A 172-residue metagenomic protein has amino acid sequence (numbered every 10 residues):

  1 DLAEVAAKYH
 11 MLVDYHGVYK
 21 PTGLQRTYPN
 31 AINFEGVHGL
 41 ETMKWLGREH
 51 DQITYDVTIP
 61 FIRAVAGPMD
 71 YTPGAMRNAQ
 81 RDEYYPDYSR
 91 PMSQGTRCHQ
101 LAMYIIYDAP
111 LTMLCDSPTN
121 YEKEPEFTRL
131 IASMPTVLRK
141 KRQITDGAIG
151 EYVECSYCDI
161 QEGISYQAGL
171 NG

Functional and structural regions predicted by a protein language model:
D1-R90: Aromatic- and carboxylate-enriched substrate-binding clefts and catalytic-loop regions of carbohydrate-active enzymes
Y9-M11, N30, G67, H99-M103 (+2 more regions): Structural beta-strand/beta-sheet cores of well-ordered domains, especially the beta-sheet scaffolds that support
L12-D14, D70, I105-Y107, C115 (+2 more regions): Structured core elements
V18-K20, M76, L111-T112, I160-E162 (+1 more regions): Short, glycine-/Ser/Thr-/acidic-enriched flexible segments
K20-Q25, N78-Q80, M113-C115, E122-P125 (+1 more regions): Flexible loop/turn segments at secondary-structure boundaries
T72-D116: Charge-patterned, long linear interaction tracts outside catalytic cores
C98-D146: Catalytic cores of secreted or luminal carbohydrate-active enzymes
D146-G172: Carbohydrate-binding surface patches
